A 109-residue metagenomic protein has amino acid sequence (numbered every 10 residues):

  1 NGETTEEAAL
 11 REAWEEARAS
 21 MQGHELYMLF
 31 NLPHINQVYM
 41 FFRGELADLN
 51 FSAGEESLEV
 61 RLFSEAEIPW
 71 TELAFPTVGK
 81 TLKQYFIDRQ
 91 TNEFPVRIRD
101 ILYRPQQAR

Functional and structural regions predicted by a protein language model:
N1-Q84, D88-F94, A108: Unchanged
N92-Y103: Short, flexible loop/turn segments with low-complexity composition
